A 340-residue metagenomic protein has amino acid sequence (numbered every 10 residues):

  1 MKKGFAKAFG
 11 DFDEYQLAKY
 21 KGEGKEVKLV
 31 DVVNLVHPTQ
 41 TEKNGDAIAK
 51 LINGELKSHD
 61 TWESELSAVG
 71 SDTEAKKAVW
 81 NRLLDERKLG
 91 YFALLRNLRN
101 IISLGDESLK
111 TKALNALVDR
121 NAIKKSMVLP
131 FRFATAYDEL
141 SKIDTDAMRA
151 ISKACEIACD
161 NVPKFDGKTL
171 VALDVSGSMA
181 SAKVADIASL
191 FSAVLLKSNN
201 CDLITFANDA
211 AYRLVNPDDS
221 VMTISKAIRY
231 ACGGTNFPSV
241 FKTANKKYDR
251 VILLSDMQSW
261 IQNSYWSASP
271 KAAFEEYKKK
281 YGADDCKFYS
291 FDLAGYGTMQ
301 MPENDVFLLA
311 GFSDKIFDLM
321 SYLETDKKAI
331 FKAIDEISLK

Functional and structural regions predicted by a protein language model:
M1-K183, K197-K340: Long lumenal/extracellular ectodomains of secretory and single-pass membrane proteins
V184-S189: Mg2+/Mn2+-dependent nuclease catalytic core
